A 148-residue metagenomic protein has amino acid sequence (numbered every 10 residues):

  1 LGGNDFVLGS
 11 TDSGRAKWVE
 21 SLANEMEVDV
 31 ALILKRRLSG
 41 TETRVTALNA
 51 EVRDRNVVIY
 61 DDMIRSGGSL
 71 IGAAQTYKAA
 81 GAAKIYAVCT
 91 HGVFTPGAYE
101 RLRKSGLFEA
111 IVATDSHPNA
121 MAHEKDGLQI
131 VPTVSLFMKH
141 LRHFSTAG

Functional and structural regions predicted by a protein language model:
L1-G148: PRPP-associated nucleotide enzymes
